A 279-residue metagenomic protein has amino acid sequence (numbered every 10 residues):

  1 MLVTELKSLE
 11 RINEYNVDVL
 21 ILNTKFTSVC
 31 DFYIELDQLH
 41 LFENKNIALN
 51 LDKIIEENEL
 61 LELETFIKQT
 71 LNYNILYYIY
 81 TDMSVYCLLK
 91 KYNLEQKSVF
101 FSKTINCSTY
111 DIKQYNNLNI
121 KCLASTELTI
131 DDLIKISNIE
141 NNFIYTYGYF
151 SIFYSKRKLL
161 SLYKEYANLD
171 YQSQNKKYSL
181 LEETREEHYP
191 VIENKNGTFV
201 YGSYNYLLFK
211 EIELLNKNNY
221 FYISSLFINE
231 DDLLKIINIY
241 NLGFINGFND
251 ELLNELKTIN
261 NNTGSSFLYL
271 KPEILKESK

Functional and structural regions predicted by a protein language model:
M1-Q114, L118-K279: Active-site pocket-lining/capping segments in soluble small-molecule metabolic enzymes
